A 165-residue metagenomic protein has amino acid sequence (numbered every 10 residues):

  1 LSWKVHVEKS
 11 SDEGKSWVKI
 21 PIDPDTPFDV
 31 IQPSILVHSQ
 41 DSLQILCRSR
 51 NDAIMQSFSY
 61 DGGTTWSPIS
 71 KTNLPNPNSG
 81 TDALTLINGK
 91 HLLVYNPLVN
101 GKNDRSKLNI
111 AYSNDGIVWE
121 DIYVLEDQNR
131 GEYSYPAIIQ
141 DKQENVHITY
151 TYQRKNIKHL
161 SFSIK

Functional and structural regions predicted by a protein language model:
L1-K165: Asp-box/BNR beta-propeller blade signature and adjacent active/binding-site loops in extracellular glycan-interacting
